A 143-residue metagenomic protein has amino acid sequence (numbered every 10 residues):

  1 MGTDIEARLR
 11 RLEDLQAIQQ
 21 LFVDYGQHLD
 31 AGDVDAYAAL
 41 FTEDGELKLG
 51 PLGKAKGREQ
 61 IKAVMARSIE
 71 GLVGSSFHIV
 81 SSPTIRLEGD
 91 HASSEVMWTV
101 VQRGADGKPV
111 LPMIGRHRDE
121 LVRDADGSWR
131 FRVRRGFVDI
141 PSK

Functional and structural regions predicted by a protein language model:
M1-A31, D35, A39: Short, low-complexity N-terminal intrinsically disordered segments enriched in polar/charged residues
Q20, S76-H78, I114: Short solvent-exposed loop/turn micro-motifs enriched in small/polar/acidic residues
L29, F41-T42, W98-V100, R135-V138: Short beta-strand segments enriched in hydrophobic/aromatic residues within well-folded beta-rich domains
V34-T99: A solvent-exposed, acidic/Ser-Thr-rich amphipathic alpha-helical stretch
S93-E95, I114-K143: Short beta-strand edge/turn micro-motifs at domain boundaries
V100-G104, L121: Beta-strand elements of well-folded, non-transmembrane domains
P109-L111: Replace "Gram-negative outer membrane beta-barrel proteins" with "bacterial and organellar outer membrane beta-barrel
